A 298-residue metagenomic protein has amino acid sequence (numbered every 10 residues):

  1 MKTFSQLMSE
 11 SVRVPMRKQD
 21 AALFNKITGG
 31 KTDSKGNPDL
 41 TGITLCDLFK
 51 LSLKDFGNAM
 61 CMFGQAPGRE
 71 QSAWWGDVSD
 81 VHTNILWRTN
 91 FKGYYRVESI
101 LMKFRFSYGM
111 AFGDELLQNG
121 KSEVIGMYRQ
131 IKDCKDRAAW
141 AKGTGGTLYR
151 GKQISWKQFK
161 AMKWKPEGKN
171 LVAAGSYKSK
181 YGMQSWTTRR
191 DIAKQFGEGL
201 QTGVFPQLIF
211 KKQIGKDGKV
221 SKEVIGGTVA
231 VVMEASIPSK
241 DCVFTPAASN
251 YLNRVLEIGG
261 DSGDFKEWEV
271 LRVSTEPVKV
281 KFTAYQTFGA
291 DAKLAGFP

Functional and structural regions predicted by a protein language model:
M1-S9: Short acidic, low-complexity intrinsically disordered linear motifs used for protein-protein interactions
T3, S52, D133, S155 (+1 more regions): Intrinsically disordered, low-complexity coil/linker segments enriched for acidic/polar and small residues
S11-K50: Intrinsically disordered, low-complexity, charge-biased terminal/linker regions in eukaryotic proteins
P15, Q153, Q201-P298: Active-site and NAD+-binding cores of ADP-ribose-processing enzymes
K54-Q201: Internal glycine-rich, Lys/Arg-flanked active-site/core loops of soluble domains
